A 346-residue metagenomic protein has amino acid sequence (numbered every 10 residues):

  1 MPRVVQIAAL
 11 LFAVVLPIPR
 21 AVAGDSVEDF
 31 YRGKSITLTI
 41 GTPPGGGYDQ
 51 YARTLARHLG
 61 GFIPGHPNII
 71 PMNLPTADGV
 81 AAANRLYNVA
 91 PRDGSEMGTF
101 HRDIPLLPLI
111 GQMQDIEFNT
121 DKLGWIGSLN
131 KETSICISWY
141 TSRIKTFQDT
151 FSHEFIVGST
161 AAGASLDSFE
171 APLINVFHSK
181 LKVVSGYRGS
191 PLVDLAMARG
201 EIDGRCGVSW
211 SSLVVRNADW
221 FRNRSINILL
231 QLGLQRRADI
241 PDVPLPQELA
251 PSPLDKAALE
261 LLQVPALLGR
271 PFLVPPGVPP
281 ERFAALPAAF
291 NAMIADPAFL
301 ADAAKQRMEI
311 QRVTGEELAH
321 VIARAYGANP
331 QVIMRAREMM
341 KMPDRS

Functional and structural regions predicted by a protein language model:
Q6-P17: Bacterial N-terminal signal peptides
I18-A23: Sec/Tat signal peptide C-region and signal peptidase I cleavage site
R32-K34, R224, L267, V278-S346: An extracytoplasmic/periplasmic, membrane-proximal ligand-sensing/linker region
I36, G61-H66, R85-E96, I104-D203 (+2 more regions): Hinge/capping helix and adjacent helix->loop/strand transition within the periplasmic-binding protein
T37-A52, P75-D78, G158-S165: Extracytoplasmic "Venus flytrap"
L55, A77-V80, G94-L107, S128-L129 (+1 more regions): Ligand-binding clamshell of periplasmic/extracellular solute-binding protein-like
L74-A82, V184-R199, W210-L213, E316: Short helix-initiation/N-cap motifs at beta->coil->alpha
T99-F100, T160, G186, C206-V208 (+2 more regions): Short beta-strand and adjacent tight-turn residues that come in two discontinuous sequence segments and form the edges
